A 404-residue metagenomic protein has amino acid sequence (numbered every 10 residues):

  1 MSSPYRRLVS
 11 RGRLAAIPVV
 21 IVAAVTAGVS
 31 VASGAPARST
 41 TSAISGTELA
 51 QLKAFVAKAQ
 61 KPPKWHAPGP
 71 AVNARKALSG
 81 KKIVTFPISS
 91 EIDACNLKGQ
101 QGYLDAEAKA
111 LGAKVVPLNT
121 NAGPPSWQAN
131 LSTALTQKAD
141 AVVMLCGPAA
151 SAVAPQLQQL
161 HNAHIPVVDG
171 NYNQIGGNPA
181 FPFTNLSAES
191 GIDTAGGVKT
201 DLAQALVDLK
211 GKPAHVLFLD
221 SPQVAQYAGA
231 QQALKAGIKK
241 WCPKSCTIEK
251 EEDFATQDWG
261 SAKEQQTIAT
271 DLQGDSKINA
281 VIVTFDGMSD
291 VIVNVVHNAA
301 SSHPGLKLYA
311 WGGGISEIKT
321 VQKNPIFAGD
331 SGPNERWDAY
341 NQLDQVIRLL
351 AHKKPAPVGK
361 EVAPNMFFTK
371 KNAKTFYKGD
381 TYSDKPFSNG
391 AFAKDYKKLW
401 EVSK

Functional and structural regions predicted by a protein language model:
I17, T40-K82, W241, A339-K404: Hinge/cleft segment of the Venus flytrap/periplasmic-binding protein
T26-A43: C-terminal region of N-terminal signal peptides and the immediate post-cleavage residues of exported proteins
T41-G46, K53-Y103, E107, V116-Q128 (+3 more regions): Extracytoplasmic "Venus flytrap"
H66, P70, V115-K138, K250-G274 (+1 more regions): Structural motif
H66, P70-A71, S187-V216, G229 (+3 more regions): Hydrophobic alpha-helical segments within soluble ligand-binding/sensing domains
K109-N121, L186, H215-F218, I238-S261: Short beta-strand elements in bilobed, periplasmic/extracellular small-molecule ligand-binding domains
V142, G147-N162, L234, T256-T320: Hydrophobic alpha-helical
S151, Q156-G196, H215, I315-K323 (+1 more regions): Flexible loop/hinge segments that line or gate small-molecule binding clefts
